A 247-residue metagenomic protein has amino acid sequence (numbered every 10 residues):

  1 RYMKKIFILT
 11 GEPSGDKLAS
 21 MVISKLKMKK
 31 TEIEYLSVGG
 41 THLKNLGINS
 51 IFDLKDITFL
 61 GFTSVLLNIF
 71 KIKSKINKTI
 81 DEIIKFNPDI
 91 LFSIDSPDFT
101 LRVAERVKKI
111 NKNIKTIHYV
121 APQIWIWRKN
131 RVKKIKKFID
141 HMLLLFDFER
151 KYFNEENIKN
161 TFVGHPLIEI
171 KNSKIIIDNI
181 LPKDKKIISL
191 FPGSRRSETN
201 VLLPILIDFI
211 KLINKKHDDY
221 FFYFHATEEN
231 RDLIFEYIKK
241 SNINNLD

Functional and structural regions predicted by a protein language model:
R1-Y2: Short, Lys/Arg-enriched N-terminal segments with co-localized hydrophobic residues within the first ~10-30 amino acids
K5-I180, L190-L203, L212, K216 (+1 more regions): Active-site and donor-binding regions of nucleotide-sugar-utilizing enzymes
L101, I207, D247: Conserved active-site region of classical short-chain dehydrogenase/reductase
I207-D208, N230, Y237-I238: Phosphate/pyrophosphate-binding betaalpha-module
F235-D247: Nucleotide-activated donor-binding/catalytic signature segment of Leloir-type glycosyltransferases, i.e., the conserved
